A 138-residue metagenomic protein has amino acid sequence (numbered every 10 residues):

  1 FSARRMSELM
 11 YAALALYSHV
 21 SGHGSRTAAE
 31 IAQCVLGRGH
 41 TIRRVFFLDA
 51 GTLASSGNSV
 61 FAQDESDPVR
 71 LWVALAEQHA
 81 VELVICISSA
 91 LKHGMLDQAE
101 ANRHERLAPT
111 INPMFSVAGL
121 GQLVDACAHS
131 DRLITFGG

Functional and structural regions predicted by a protein language model:
F1-L9: Short, Lys/Arg-enriched N-terminal segments with co-localized hydrophobic residues within the first ~10-30 amino acids
S7-E8, A76-E77, D125-A128: Solvent-exposed alpha-helices and their adjacent loops that cap or buttress functional pockets in soluble metabolic
Y11-R26, A54-V60: Short, glycine-rich nucleotide/cofactor-binding loops
L14-L16, R43-D49, C86: Short, conserved beta-strand edge motifs with alternating hydrophobic and charged residues
G24-V45: Histidine-anchored nucleotide/phosphate-binding helix
R44-S56, K92: Short connector loops at secondary-structure junctions
F61-A90: A glycine-rich helix N-cap at a beta->alpha junction
I87-G138: N-terminal glycine-rich phosphate/adenylate-binding segment common to multiple enzyme folds
